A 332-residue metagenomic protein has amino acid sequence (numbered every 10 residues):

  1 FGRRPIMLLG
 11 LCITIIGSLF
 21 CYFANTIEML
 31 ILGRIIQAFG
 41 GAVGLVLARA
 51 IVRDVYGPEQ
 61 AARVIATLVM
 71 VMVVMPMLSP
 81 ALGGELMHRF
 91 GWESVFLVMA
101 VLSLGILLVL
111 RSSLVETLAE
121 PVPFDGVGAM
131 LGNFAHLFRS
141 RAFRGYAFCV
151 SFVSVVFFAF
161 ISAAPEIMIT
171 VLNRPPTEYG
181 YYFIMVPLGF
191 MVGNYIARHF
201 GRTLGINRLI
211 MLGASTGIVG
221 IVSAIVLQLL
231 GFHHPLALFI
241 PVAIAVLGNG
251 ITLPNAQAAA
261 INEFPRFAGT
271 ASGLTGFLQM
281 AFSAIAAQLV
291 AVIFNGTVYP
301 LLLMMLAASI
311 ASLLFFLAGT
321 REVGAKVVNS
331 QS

Functional and structural regions predicted by a protein language model:
F1-E28: Conserved MFS/SLC helix-loop-helix module at the cytosolic interface between two early adjacent transmembrane helices
G2, F23-M29, G40, N173 (+1 more regions): Helix-breaking motifs and short loop linkers at transmembrane-helix boundaries and internal kinks in secondary membrane
N25, M29, P58-E59, A66-S112: Helix-loop-helix hairpin linking two adjacent transmembrane segments in secondary transporters
I27, G33-V74: Cytoplasmic helix-loop-helix junction between adjacent transmembrane helices in 12-TM secondary transporters
V101-E120, F315-G319: C-terminal membrane-cytosol helix-exit motif in multi-pass small-molecule transporters
V115-A147: Juxtamembrane intracellular "pre-TM" segments in multi-pass secondary transporters
R208-N255: C-terminal transmembrane helical hairpin of 12-TM major facilitator-type secondary transporters
Q257-Y299, M304-M305: A late C-terminal transmembrane helix in Major Facilitator Superfamily
